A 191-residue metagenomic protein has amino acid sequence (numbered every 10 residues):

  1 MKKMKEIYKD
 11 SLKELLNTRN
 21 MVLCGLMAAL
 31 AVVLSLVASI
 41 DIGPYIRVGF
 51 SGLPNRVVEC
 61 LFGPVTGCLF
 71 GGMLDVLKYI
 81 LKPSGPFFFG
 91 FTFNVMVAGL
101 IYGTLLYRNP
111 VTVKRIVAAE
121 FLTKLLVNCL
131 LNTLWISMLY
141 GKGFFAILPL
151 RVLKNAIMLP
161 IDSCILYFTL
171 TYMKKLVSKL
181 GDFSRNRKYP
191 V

Functional and structural regions predicted by a protein language model:
M1-V191: Loop-helix junctions at membrane interfaces
